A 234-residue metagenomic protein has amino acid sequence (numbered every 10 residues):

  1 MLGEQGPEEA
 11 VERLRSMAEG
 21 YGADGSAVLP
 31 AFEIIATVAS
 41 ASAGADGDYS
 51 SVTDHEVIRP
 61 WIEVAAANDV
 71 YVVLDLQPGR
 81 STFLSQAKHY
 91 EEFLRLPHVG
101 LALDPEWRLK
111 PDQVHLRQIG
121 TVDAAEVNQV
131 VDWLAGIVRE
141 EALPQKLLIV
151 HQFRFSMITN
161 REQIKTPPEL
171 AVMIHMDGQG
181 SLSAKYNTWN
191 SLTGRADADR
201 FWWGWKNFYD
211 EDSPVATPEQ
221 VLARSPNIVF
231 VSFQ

Functional and structural regions predicted by a protein language model:
M1-E8: N-terminal module-boundary/linker segments of secreted carbohydrate-active enzymes
E9, R13-S16, E56-P60, S85 (+3 more regions): Extracytoplasmic/secreted proteins, especially bacterial periplasmic and envelope-associated proteins
S16, E56-V57, L84-L94, F155-R161 (+1 more regions): Alpha-helical scaffolding within the catalytic cores of extracellular/periplasmic polymer-degrading hydrolases
G20-G22, S26-W107: Substrate-binding cleft of extracellular glycoside hydrolase catalytic domains
A36-V38, P78-R80, P105-L109, Q152-S156 (+2 more regions): Active-site-proximal loop/turn and secondary-structure-junction residues that shape catalytic pockets, frequently
A43-S51, H115-A124: Glycine-rich tight-turn/loop motif centered on a GG-T
V73-L76, P111-G120, F153-F155: Active-site-proximal beta-alpha loop/turn segments in soluble metabolic enzymes
Q118-F233: Surface-exposed substrate-engagement region within the catalytic domains of secreted or surface-exposed extracellular
